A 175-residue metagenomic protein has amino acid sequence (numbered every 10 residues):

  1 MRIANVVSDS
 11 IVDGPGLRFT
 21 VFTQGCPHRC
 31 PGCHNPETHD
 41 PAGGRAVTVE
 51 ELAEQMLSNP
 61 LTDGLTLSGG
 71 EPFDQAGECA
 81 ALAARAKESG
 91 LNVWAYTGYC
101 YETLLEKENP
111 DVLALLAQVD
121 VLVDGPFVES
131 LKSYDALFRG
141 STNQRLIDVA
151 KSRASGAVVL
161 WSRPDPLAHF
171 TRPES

Functional and structural regions predicted by a protein language model:
M1-F22, P31, N35-P41, V158-P166 (+1 more regions): N-terminal [4Fe-4S]-dependent radical SAM core
R2-A4, L17-R18, N35-L115: Conserved Radical SAM active-site core
V7, P126, A150: Residues at the C-termini of beta-strands that transition into short coil/loop
P72, F127-V128: Short glycine-rich anion-binding loops that position phosphate/pyrophosphate groups of nucleotides and phosphorylated
Q75-K87, W94, K132-S175: P-loop/Walker A phosphate-binding loop and immediately adjacent motor/lid segment at beta-alpha junctions
D120: Receiver (REC) domain switch/active-site residues of two-component response regulators
